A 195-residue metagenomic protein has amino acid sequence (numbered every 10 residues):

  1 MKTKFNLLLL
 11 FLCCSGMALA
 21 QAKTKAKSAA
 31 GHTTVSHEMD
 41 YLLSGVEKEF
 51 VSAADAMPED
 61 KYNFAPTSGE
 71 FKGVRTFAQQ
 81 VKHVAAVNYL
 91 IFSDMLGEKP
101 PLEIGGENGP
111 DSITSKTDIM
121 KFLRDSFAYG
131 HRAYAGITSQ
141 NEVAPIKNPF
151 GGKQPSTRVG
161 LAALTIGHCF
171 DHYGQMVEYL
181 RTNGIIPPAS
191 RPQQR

Functional and structural regions predicted by a protein language model:
M1-A26: Bacterial Sec-dependent N-terminal signal peptides
Q21-G31, L102-S112, F150-K153: A short small-residue
A22, R132, G136, S190-R195: Feature for soluble, non-membrane regions of globular proteins
K23-G45: Short N-terminal segments immediately surrounding and downstream of signal-peptide cleavage
D40, S44, K48-V51, N63-E107 (+1 more regions): Short, contiguous alpha-helical
E49-S52, A56, Y129-A133, Q175: Solvent-exposed, charged/polar functional surfaces in cytosolic regulatory/catalytic domains
D55-F64, Y134-A144, R181-P188: Surface-exposed helix-capping loop/turn segments at secondary-structure junctions
D111-N148, G160-H172: Acidic/histidine-rich alpha-helical segments that form the ligand environment of transition-metal centers
